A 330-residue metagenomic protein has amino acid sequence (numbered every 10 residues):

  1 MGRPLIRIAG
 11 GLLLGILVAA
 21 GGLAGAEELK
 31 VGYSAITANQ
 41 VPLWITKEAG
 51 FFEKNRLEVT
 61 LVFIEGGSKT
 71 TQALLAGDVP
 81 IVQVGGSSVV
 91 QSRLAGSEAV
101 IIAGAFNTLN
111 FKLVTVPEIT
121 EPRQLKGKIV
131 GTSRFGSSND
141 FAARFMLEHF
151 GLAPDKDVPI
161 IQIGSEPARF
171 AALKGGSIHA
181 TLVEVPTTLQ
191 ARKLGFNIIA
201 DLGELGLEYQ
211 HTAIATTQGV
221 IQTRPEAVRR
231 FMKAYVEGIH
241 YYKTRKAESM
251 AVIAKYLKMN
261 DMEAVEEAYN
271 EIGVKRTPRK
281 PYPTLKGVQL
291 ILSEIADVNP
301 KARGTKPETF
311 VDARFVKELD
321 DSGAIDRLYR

Functional and structural regions predicted by a protein language model:
M1-I6: N-terminal secretory signal peptides that target proteins for export/translocation
A9-G21: Bacterial N-terminal signal peptides
G22-A26: Sec/Tat signal peptide C-region and signal peptidase I cleavage site
E27-G175, H179-V185, I198-E208: Short, glycine-/small- and polar/acidic-enriched structural segments that line small-molecule recognition paths
T60-L61, V158-I161, E267-G273, K306-K317: Short linear loop/turn motifs
S87-S88, P167-M259: Pocket-lining segment of extracytoplasmic ligand-binding domains
Q222-G304: Secondary-structure end/capping motifs
A296-R330: Conserved C-terminal helix/tail region of periplasmic/extracytoplasmic solute-binding proteins
